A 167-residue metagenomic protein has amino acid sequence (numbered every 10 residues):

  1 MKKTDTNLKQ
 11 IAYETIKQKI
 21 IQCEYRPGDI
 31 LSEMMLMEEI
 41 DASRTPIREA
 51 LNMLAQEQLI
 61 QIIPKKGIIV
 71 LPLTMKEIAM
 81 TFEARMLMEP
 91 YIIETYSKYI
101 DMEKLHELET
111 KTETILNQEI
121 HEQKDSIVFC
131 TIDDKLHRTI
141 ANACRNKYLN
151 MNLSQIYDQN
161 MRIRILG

Functional and structural regions predicted by a protein language model:
M1-K98, N142, Y148: Short linear motifs at protein or domain termini
I93, M102-G167: Conserved amphipathic alpha-helical segments that form helical-bundle/coiled-coil interaction surfaces
